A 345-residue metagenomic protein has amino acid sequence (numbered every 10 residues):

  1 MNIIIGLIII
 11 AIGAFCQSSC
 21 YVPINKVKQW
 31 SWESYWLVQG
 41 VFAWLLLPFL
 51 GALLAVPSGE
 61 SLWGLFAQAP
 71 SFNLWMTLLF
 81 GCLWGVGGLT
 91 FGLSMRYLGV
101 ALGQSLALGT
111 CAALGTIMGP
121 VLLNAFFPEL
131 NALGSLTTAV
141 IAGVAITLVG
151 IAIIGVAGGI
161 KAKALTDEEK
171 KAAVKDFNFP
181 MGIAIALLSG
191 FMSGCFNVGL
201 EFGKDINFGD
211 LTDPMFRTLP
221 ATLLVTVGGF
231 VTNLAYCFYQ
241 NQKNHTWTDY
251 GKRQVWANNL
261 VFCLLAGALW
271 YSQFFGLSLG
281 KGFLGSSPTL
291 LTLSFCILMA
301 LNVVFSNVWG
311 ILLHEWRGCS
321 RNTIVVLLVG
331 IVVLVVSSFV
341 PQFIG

Functional and structural regions predicted by a protein language model:
M1-G345: Polytopic alpha-helical membrane proteins, predominantly small-molecule transporters/carriers
